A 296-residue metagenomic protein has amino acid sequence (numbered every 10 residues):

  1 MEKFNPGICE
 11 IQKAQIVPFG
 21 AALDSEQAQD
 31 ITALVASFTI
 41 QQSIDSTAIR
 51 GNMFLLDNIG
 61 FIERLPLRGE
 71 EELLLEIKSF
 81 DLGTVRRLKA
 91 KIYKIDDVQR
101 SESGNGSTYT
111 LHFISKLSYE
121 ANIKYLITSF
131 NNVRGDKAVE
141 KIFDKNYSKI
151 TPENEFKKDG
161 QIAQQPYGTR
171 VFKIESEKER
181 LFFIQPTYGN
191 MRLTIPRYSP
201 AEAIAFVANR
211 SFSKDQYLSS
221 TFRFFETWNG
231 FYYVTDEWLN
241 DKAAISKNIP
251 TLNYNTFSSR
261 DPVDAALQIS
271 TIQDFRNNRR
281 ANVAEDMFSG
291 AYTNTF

Functional and structural regions predicted by a protein language model:
M1, I16, N58, A90 (+10 more regions): Generic intrinsically disordered, low-complexity segments enriched for polar/acidic and small residues
M1-Y125: Assembly/oligomerization scaffold segments
N5, D24, D30, D45 (+13 more regions): Acidic-enriched, low-complexity/disordered segments with a strong bias for Aspartate over Glutamate
Q12-Q15, Q27-Q29, Q41-Q42, Q99 (+5 more regions): Residue-identity detector for glutamine
T32-T39, I92-I95, G189-M191, S258-A266 (+2 more regions): A broad structural signal for short, well-ordered beta-strand segments within beta-sheet-rich domains
I59, S199, T235, T295-F296: Helix N-terminus capping/helix-initiation residues
S103-S270: Charged- and aromatic-enriched interaction segments used to assemble and dock large macromolecular complexes
Y254-F296: Charged, gly/pro-rich, cysteine-poor intrinsically disordered low-complexity regions
